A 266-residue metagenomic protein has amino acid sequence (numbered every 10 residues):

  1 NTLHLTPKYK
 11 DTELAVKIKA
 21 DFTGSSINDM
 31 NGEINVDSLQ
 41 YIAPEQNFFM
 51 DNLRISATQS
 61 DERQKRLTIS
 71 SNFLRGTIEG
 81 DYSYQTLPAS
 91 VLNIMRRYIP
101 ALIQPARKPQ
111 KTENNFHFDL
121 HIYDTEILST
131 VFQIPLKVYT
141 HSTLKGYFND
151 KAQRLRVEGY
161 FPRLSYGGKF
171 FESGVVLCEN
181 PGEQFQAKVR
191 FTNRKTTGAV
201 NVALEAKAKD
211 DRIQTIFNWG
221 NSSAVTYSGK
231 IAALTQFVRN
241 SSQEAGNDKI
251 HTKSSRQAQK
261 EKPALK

Functional and structural regions predicted by a protein language model:
N1-I27, G32-A89, I94-Q104, F118-N240 (+1 more regions): Hydrophobic lipid-interacting interfaces of membrane-associated proteins
K108-E113: N-terminal helix-cap/turn-to-beta initiation motif at the start of protein domains
